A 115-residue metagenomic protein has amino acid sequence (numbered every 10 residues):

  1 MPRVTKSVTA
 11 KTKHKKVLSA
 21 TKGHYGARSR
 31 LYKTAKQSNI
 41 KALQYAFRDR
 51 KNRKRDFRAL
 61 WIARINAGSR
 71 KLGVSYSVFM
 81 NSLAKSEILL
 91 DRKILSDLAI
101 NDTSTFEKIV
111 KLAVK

Functional and structural regions predicted by a protein language model:
M1-W61, A67, L72, S104-K115: Intrinsically disordered, Lys/Arg-rich N-terminal extensions and targeting peptides of nucleic-acid-associated proteins
G68-K115: Extended polybasic, low-complexity segments that bind anionic RNA or targeting/receptor surfaces
